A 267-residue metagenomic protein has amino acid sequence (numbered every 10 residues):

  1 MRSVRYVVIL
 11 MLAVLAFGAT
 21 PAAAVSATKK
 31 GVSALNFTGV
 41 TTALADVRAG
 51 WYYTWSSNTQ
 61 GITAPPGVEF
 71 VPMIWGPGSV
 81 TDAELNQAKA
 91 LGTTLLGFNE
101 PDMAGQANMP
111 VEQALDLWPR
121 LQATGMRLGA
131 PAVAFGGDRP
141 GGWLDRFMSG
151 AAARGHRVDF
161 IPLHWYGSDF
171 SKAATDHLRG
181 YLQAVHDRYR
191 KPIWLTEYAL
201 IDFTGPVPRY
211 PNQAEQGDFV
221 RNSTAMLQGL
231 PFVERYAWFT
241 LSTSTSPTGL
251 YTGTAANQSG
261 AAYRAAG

Functional and structural regions predicted by a protein language model:
M1-A24: Secretory targeting and sorting signals
V25-K30, V47-W51, P66-F70, A90-T94 (+4 more regions): Loop/turn elements at helix/coil->beta-strand transitions in domains of secreted/extracellular proteins
S26-L96, D102-A114, R120: N-terminal carbohydrate-binding/catalytic regions of secreted carbohydrate-active enzymes
F37-V40, Y52-G61, G76-A88, Q113-D116 (+3 more regions): Alpha-helical scaffolding within the catalytic cores of extracellular/periplasmic polymer-degrading hydrolases
T54, P72, N99, L144-A184 (+2 more regions): Aromatic- and acid-rich polysaccharide-binding/catalytic face of secreted or lumenal carbohydrate-active enzymes
I62-G76, A88, G205-P206, Y210-P211 (+1 more regions): Aromatic-rich peripheral "rim/lid" segments of glycoside hydrolase catalytic domains that contact and position glycan
K89-V111, L117, G129-D138, H156-D169 (+2 more regions): Active-site groove signature of glycoside hydrolases
G129-V133, G137, R188-D218, W238-T252: Active-site clefts of carbohydrate-active enzymes
